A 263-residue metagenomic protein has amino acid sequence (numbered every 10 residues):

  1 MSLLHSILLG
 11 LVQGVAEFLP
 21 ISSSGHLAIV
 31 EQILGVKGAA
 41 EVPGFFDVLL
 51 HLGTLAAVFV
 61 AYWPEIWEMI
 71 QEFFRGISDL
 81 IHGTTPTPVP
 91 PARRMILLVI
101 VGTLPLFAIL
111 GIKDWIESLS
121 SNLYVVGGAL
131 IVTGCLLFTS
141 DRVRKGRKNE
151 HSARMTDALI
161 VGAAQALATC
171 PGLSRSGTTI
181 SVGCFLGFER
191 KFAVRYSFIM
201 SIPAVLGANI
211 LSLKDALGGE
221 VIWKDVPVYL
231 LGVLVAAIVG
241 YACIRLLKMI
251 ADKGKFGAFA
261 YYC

Functional and structural regions predicted by a protein language model:
M1-C263: Multi-pass membrane proteins that catalyze or facilitate reactions on polyprenyl-/lipid-phosphate substrates and their
